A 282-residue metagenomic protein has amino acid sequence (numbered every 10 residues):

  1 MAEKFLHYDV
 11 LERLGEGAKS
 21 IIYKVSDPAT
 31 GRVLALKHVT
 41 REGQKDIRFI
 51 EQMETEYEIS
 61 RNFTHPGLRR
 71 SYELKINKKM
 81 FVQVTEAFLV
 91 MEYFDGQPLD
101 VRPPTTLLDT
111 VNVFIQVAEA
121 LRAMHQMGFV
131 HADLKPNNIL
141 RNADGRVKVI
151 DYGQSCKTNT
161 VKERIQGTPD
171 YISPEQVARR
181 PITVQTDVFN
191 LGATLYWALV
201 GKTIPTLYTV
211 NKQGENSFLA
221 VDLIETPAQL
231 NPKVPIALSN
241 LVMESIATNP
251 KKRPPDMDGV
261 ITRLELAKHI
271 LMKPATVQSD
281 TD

Functional and structural regions predicted by a protein language model:
Q44-N62: AlphaC helix of the eukaryotic protein kinase fold
T64-L74: Conserved HxN/HPN-centered segment at the entrance to the catalytic loop of eukaryotic protein kinase-like domains
F81-P98: Conserved short submotifs of the Hanks-type protein kinase catalytic core that shape the nucleotide-binding pocket
V113-F114: Activation segment signature within eukaryotic-like protein kinase domains
E119-F129: Protein kinase catalytic-loop region centered on the HRD/HxD motif
E163-E175: Conserved activation segment of eukaryotic-like protein kinases, specifically the C-terminal portion of the activation
D187: Conserved catalytic-loop aspartate of Hanks-type protein kinases
